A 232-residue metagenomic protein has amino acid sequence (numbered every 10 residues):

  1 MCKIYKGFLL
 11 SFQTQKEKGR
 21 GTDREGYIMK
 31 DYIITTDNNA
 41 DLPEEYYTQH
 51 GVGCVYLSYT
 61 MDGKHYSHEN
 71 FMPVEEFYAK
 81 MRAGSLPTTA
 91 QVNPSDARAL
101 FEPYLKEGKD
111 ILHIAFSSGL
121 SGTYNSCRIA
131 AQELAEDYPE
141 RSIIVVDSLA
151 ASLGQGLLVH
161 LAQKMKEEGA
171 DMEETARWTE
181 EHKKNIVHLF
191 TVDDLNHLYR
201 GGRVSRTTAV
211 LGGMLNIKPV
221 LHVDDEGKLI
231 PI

Functional and structural regions predicted by a protein language model:
F8-I28: Short, Lys/Arg-enriched N-terminal segments with co-localized hydrophobic residues within the first ~10-30 amino acids
D31, N39-Y47, V52-G53, S58 (+5 more regions): Mixed-charge interfacial surface used for oligomerization/domain docking and macromolecular partner engagement
I33-D96: N-terminal glycine-rich anion-binding loop in soluble enzyme alpha/beta folds
K80, G108-H113, E136-V146: Glycine/charged-rich beta-loop-alpha catalytic/anionic-binding loops adjacent to active sites
D96-C127: N-terminal glycine-rich phosphate/adenylate-binding segment common to multiple enzyme folds
